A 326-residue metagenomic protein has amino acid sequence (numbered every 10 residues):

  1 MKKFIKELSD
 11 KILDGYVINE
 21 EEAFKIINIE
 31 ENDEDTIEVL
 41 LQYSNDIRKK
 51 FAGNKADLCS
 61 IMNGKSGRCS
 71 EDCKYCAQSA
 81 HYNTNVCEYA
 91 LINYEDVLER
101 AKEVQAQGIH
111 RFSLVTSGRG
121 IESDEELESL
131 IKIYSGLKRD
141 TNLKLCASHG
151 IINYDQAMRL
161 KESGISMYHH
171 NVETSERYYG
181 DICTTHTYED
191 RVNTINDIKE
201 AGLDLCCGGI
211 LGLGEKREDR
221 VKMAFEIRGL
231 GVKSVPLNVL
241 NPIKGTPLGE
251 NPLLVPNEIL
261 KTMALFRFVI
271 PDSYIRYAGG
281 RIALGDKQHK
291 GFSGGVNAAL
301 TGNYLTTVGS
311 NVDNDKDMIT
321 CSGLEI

Functional and structural regions predicted by a protein language model:
M1-E71: Flexible, acidic/Gly-rich N-terminal and inter-domain linker regions that tether and position cofactor-handling modules
M1-N32, R228-I326: Auxiliary Fe-S-binding modules of radical SAM enzymes
G15, S44, C73, H170 (+4 more regions): Conserved, mostly hydrophobic/aromatic
V39-Y82, Y89-S113: N-terminal pre-triad scaffold of radical SAM enzymes
H81-R100, V104-I195, D204-G208, K233-N238: Core AdoMet radical
F112, R119-E122, T194-E218, L237-P252 (+1 more regions): Conserved strand-turn element in the central/C-terminal portion of the radical SAM core barrel that lines
L127-K132, T187-E189, R220-A224, L254-I259: Charged helix-capping and loop-helix junction motifs
N153-K161, G214-E226, I282-G294: Catalytic cores of alpha/beta
